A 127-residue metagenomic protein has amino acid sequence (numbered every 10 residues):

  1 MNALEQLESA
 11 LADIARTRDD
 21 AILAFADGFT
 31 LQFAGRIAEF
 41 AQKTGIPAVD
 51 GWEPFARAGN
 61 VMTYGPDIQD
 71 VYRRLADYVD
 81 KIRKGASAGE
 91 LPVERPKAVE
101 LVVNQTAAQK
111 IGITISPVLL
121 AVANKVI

Functional and structural regions predicted by a protein language model:
M1-I127: Short hydrophobic alpha-helices and adjacent helix-cap/hinge residues
